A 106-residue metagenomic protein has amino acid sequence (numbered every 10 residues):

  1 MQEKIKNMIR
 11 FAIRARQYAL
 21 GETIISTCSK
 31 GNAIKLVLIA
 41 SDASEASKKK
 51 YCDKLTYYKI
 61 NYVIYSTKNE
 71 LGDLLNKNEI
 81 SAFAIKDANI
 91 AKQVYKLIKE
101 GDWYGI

Functional and structural regions predicted by a protein language model:
Q2-R16, A88-E100: Contiguous effector/interaction surfaces
K4-I39: N-terminal first-folded block
L20, I64, A82-A84: Structural signal for conserved beta-strand scaffold positions within catalytic alpha/beta enzyme cores
T23, D42, T67-E70, A88: Short, ordered loop/turn segments at secondary-structure junctions
S26, S44-E45, A91: Glycine-rich nucleotide phosphate-binding loop and flanking beta-alpha elements of Rossmann-like dinucleotide-binding
K30-D53, N61: N-terminal positively charged helical leader segments and presequences
Y51-I80: Mid-chain, well-packed structural core segment of small domains
G72-I106: C-terminal structural segments of small proteins and small subunits
